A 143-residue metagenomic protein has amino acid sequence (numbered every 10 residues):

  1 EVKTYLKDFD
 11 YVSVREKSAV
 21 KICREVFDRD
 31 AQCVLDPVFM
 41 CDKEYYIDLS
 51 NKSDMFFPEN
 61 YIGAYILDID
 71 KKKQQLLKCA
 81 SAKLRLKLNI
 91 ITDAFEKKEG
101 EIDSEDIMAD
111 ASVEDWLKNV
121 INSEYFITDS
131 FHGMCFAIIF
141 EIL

Functional and structural regions predicted by a protein language model:
E1-L143: Active-site anion-handling motifs in enzyme catalytic cores
